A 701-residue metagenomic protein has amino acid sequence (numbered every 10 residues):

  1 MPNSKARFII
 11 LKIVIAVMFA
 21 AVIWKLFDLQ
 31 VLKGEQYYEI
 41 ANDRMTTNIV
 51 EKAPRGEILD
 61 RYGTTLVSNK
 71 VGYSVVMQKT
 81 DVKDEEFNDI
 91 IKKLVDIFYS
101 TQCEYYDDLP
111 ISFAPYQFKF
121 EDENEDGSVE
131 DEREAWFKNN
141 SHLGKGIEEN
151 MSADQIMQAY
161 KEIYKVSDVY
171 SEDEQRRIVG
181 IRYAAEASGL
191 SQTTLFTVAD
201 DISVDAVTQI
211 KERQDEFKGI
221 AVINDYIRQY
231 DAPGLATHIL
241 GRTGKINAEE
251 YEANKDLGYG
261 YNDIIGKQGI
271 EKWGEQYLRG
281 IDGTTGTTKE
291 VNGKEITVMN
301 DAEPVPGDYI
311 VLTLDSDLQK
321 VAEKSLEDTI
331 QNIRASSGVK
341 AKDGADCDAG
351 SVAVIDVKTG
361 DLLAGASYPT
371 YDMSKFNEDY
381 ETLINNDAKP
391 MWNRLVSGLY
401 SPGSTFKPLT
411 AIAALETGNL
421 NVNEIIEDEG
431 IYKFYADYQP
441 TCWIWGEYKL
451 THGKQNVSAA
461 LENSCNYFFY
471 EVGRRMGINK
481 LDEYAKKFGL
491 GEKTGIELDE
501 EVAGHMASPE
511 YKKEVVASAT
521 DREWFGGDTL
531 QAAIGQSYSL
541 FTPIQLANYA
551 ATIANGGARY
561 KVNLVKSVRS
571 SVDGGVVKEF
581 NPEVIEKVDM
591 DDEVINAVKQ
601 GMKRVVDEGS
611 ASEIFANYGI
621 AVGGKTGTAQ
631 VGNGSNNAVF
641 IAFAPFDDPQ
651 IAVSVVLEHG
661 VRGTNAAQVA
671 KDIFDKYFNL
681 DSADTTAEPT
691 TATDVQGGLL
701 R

Functional and structural regions predicted by a protein language model:
M1-P304, Q331-S351, V357, T370: Membrane-proximal periplasmic segments of bacterial cell-envelope enzymes, especially penicillin-binding proteins
V67, Y73, T288-E303, L314 (+4 more regions): Beta-lactam-recognizing serine transpeptidase/beta-lactamase-like catalytic domain environment
K79-D81, L657-V661: A generic structural motif
E85-D96, V204, T208-E212, P233 (+18 more regions): Solvent-exposed, polar/charged alpha-helical surfaces in well-ordered, non-transmembrane soluble domains, broadly
Q102, G244-E252, G418-L420, N555-Y560 (+1 more regions): Short helix-capping/linker segments at secondary-structure and domain boundaries
D328-A335, Y368-Y371, R604, N679: Conserved helix-loop functional segments at active or binding sites
A554, V606, K671-F678, S682: Short amphipathic alpha-helical signal-transduction/dimerization elements
